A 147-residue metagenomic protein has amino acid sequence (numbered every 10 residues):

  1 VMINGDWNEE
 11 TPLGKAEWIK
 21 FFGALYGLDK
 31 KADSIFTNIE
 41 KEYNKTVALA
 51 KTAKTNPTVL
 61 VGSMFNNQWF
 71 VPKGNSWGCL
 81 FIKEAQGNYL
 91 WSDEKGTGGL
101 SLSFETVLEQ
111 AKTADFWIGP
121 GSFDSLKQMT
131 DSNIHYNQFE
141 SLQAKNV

Functional and structural regions predicted by a protein language model:
V1-N67: Extracytoplasmic substrate-binding proteins
M2, L90-S92, V147: General small-molecule cofactor/ligand-binding pocket signal
E10-E17, A24, G119-V147: Structured C-terminal subdomain patch of bacterial secreted/periplasmic proteins
P12-L13, K20-A24, W69-E84, N146-V147: Extracytoplasmic metal-acquisition and chelation regions
G23, A32, A85-G87, W91 (+1 more regions): Small-side-chain structural scaffolding
K41-I134: Flexible, glycine-rich surface segments
